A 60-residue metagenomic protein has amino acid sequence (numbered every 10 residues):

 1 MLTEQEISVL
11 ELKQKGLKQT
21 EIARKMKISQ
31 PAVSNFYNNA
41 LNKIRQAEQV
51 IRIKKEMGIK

Functional and structural regions predicted by a protein language model:
M1-L2: Short amphipathic alpha-helical boundary/capping segments
E6-L10: Short alpha-helical "packing" element that flanks the helix-turn-helix/winged-helix DNA-binding module
L12-G16: Short helix-to-turn junction characteristic of helix-turn-helix DNA-binding domains, especially the helix
K18, K27-A32: Helix-turn-helix DNA-binding motif, specifically the short coil turn and the N-cap/start of the second
I22-R24: Short alpha-helical "recognition helix" segments of helix-turn-helix
F36-N39: Residues within the DNA-recognition helix of helix-turn-helix
L41-E48: C-terminal flanking helix
Q49-K60: Short, basic, alpha-helical segments at the C-terminal edge of helix-turn-helix-like DNA-binding modules
